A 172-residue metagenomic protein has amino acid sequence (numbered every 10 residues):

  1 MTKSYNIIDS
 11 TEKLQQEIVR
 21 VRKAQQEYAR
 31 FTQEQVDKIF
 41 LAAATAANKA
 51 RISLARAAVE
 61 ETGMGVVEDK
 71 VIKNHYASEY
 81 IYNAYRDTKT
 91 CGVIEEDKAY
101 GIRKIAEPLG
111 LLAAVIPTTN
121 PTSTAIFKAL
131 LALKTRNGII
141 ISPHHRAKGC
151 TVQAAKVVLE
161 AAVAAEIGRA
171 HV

Functional and structural regions predicted by a protein language model:
M1-R103: N-terminal Rossmann-like NAD(P)+-binding subdomain of aldehyde/semialdehyde dehydrogenases
R86-E160: Conserved small-residue-rich beta-alpha loop and adjacent elements that most often cradle the phosphate/pyrophosphate
A162-G168: Short helix-capping segments at alpha-helix termini
A170-V172: Conserved small/polar residues in nucleotide/adenosyl-binding loops
